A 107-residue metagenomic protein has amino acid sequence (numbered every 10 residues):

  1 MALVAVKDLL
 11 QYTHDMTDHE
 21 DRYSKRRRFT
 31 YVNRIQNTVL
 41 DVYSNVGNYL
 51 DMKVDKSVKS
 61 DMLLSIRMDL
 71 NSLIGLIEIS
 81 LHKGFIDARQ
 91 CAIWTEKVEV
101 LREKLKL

Functional and structural regions predicted by a protein language model:
M1-L107: Amphipathic alpha-helical assembly/interaction segments
